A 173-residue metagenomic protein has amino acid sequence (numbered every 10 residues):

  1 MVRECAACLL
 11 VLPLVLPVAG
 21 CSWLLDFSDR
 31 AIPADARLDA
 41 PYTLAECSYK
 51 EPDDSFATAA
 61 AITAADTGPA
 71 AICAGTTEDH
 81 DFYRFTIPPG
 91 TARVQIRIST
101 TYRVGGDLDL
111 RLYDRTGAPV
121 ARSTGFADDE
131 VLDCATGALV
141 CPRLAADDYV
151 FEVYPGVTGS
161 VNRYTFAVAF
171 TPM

Functional and structural regions predicted by a protein language model:
M1-L12: Bacterial N-terminal signal peptides that target proteins for export
P17-G20: C-terminal motif of bacterial Sec signal peptides marking the signal peptidase cleavage site
S22-F27, A71-M173: Acidic, Ser/Thr/Pro-rich low-complexity intrinsically disordered segments
I32-T67: Predominantly extracellular/luminal regions of secreted and cell-surface proteins, especially disulfide-bonded
